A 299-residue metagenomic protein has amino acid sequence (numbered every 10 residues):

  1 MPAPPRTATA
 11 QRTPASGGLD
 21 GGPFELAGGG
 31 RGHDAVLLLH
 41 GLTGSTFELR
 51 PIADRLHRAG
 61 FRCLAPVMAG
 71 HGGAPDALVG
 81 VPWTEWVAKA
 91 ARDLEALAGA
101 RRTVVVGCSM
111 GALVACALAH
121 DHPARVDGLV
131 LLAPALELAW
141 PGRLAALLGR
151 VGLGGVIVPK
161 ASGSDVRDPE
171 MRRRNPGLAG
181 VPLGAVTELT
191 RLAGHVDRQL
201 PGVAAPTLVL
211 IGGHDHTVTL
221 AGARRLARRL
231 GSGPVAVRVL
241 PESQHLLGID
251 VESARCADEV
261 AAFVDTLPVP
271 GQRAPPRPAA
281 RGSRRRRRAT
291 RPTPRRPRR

Functional and structural regions predicted by a protein language model:
T43-A53: The serine-hydrolase catalytic nucleophile loop
H57-P75: Conserved alpha/beta-hydrolase
G107-A115: Gly/Ala-rich beta-loop-alpha elbow adjacent to hydrolase catalytic centers
V130-W140: Active-site nucleophile loop of the alpha/beta-hydrolase fold
V203, V209-I211, D215: Short beta-strand/loop motif that positions the catalytic acidic residue of the alpha/beta-hydrolase fold
H216-G222: Conserved alpha/beta-hydrolase "acid-adjacent" motif
R224, R228-L246: Catalytic histidine neighborhood in serine/cysteine hydrolases with alpha/beta-hydrolase-type architecture
E242-R299: Catalytic active-site module of serine/aspartate enzymes centered on a nucleophile-bearing elbow/loop
